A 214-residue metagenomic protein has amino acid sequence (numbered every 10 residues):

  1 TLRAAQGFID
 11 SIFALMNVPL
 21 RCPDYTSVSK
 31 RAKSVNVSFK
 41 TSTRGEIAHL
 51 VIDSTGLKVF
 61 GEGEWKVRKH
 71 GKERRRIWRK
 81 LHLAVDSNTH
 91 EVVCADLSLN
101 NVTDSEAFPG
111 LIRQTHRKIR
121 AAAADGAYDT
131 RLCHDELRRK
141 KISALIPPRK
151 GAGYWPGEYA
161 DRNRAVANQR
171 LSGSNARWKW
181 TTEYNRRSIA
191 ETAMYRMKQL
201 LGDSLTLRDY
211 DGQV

Functional and structural regions predicted by a protein language model:
L2-E73, V85-S87, K140-I142, E191: Active-site- or DNA-interface-adjacent structural scaffold in DNA-acting proteins
D24, V28-R31, I119-T130, P148-G151: Acidic/histidine-rich, metal-coordinating catalytic segments
K72-R74, Y184-N185: Short Gly/Pro-enriched turn/cap motifs at secondary-structure boundaries
R75-R76, A95-R117, A121: Active-site beta-loop-alpha junctions of metal-dependent nucleic acid enzymes, especially the RNase H-like/DDE
H82-N100: A short, conserved beta-strand element enriched in hydrophobic/aromatic residues
G126-Q199: Helix-centered, glycine/charged polyanion-binding patches within enzymatic domains that contact phosphate-containing
L201-V214: C-terminal extensions of enzymes
